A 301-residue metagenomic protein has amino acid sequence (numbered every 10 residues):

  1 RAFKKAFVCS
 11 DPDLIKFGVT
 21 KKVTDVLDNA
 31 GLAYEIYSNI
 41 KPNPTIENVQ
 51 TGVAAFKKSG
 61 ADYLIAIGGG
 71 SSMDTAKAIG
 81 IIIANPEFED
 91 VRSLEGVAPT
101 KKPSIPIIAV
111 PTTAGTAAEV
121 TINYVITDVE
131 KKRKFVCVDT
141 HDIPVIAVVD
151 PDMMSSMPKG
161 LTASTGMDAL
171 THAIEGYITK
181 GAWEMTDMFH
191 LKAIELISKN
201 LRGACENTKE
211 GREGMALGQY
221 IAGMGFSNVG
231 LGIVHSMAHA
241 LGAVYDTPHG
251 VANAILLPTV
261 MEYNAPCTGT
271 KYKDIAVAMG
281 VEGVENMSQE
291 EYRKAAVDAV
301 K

Functional and structural regions predicted by a protein language model:
R1-F7: N-terminal, positively charged, Ser/Thr/Ala/Gly-biased leader segments that form transit/presequence-like amphipathic
I15-F88, R202-R212: N-terminal small/polar loop signature for handling phosphorylated ligands or for N-terminal nucleophile
K16-T24, L191, G269, K294-V297: Short, surface-exposed alpha-helical segments at coil->helix boundaries
E47-D152: Glycine/threonine-rich beta-strand-loop-alpha-helix active-site module that forms ligand/phosphate-binding
G115, Y220-N253: Glycine-rich phosphate/pyrophosphate-binding beta-alpha loops
N123-V229: Carboxylate- and glycine-rich phosphate/diphosphate-binding segment that chelates Mg2+/Mn2+
V244-K301: Gly/Pro-rich interdomain helix-loop hinge
